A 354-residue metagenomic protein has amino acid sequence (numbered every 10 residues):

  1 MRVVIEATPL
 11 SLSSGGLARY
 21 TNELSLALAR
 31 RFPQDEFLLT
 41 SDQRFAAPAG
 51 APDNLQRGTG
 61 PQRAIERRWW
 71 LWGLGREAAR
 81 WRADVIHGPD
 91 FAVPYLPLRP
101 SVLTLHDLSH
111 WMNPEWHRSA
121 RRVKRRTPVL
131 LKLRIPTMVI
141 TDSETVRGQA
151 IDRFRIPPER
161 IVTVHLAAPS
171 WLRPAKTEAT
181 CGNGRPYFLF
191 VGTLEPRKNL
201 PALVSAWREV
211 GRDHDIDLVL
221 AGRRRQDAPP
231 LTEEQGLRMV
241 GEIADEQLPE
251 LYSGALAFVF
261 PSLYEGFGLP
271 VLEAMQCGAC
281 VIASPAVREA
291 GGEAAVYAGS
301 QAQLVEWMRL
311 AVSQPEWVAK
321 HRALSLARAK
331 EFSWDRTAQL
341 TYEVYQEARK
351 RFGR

Functional and structural regions predicted by a protein language model:
M1-R354: Carbohydrate transferase catalytic cores enriched for Leloir-type hexosyltransferases
